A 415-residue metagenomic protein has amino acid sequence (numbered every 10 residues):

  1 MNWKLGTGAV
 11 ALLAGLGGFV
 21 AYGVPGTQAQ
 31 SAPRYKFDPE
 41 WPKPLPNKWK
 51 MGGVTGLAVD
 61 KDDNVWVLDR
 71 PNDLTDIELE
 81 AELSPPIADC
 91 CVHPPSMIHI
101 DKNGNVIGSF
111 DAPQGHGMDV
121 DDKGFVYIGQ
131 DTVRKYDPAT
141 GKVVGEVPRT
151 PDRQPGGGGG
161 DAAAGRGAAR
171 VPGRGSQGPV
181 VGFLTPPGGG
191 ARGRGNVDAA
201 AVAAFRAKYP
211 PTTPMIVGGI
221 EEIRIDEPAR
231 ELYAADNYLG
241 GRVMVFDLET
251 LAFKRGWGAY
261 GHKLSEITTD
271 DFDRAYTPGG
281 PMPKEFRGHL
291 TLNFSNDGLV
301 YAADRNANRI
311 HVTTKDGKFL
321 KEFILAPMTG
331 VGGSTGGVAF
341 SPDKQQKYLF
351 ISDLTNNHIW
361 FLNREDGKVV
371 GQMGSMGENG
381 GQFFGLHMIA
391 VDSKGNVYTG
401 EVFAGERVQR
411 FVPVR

Functional and structural regions predicted by a protein language model:
A21-P39, I87: Blade/loop signatures of beta-propeller domains
P39-A81, G219-D226, E231: Beta-strand-rich domains and repeat architectures in extracellular enzymes and scaffolds, especially beta-propellers
P39-K48, N105, V144-P214, K254-K284 (+2 more regions): Surface-exposed loop and turn segments in beta-propeller and other repeat-based domains that flank or scaffold
K50-D60, H93-P95, S109-F125, R153 (+5 more regions): Beta-rich, blade/repeat-based domains predominating in secreted/periplasmic proteins but also intracellular
N64-W66, F125-Y127, E231-A234, L299-Y301 (+2 more regions): Conserved beta-propeller blade signature
I100-N105, D137-G141, D247-T250, T314-K318 (+2 more regions): Short loop/turn segments that connect beta-strands within beta-propeller blades
L299-R305, T313, T329-G371: Loop/turn-rich, solvent-exposed surfaces of beta-rich toroidal or solenoidal domains
F384-R415: Blade-level signature of beta-propeller repeat domains, shared across WD40, Kelch, NHL, RCC1 and BNR/Asp-box propellers
